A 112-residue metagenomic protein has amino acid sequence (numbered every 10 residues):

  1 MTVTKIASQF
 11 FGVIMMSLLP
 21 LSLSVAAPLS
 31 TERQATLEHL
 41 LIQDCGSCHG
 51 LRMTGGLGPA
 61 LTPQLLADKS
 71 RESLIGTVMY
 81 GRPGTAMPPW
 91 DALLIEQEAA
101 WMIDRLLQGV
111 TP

Functional and structural regions predicted by a protein language model:
M1-A7: N-terminal secretory signal peptides that target proteins for export/translocation
F11-S22: Bacterial N-terminal signal peptides
P20-L40, V110: Electrostatic cytochrome c docking/interface patches
V25-T31, L51-Q64: His/Cys-centered metal/cofactor-coordination and adjacent catalytic loops
L37-E38, I42, I75, M79: Solvent-exposed, non-membrane alpha-helical residues enriched in polar/charged side chains
L41-L51, M102-L106: The canonical Cys-X-X-Cys-His
Q43, P59, T85: Glycine-centered loop/turn positions within well-structured domains that cap or flank conserved ligand/cofactor-binding
P63-T111: Extracytoplasmic electron-transfer domains, predominantly the class I c-type cytochrome c fold
